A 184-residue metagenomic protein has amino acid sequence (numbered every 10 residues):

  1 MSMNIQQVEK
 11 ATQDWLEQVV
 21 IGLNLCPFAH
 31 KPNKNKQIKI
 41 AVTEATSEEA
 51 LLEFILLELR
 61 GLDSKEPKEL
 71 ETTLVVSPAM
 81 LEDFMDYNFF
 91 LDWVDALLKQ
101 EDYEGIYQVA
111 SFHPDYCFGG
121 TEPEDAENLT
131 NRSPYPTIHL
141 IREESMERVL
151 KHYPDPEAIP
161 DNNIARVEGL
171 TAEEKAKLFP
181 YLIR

Functional and structural regions predicted by a protein language model:
S2-R184: Expand to "…catalyze enediolate/carbanion chemistry for C-C bond making/breaking, isomerization, decarboxylation
